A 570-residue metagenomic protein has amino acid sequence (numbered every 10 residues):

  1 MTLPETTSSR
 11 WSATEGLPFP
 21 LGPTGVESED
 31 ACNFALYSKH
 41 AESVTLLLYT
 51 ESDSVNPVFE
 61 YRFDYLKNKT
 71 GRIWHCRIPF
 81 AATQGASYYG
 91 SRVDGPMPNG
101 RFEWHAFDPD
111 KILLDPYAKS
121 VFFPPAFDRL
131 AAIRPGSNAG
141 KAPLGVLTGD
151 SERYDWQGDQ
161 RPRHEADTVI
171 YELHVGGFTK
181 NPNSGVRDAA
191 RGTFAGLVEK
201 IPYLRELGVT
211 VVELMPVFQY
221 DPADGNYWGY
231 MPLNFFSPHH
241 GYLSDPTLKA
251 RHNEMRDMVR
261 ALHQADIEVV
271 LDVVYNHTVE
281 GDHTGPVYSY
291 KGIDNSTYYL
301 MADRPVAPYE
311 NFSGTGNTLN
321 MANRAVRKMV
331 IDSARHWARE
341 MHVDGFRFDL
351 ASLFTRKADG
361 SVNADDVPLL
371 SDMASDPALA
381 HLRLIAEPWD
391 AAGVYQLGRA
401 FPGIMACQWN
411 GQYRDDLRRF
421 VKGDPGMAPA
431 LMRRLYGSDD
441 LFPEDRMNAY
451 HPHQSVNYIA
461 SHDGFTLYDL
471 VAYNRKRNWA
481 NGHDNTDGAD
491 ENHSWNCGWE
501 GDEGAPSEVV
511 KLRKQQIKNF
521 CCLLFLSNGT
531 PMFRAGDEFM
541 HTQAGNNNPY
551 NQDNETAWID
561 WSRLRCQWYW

Functional and structural regions predicted by a protein language model:
M1-S28, E60, K69-I170, N181-S184: The feature marks proteins involved in alpha-glucan
D30-F34: Structural beta-strand segments of beta-rich domains
S38-S43: Short proline/glycine-enriched turn/loop motifs at strand-loop junctions of beta-rich domains
T45-L47: Beta-strand signatures of extracellular beta-sandwich domains
R161-P162, H174-V343, R347-A378, V394 (+1 more regions): Substrate-binding/active-site clefts of carbohydrate-active enzymes
V169-Y171, V212-L214, V269-L271, F346 (+3 more regions): Hydrophobic faces of well-ordered beta-strands that scaffold small-molecule active sites in alpha/beta enzyme cores
A364-A535, Y550: Conserved alpha/beta catalytic core and glycan-binding cleft of carbohydrate-active enzymes
R534-F539, Q543: Short acidic/histidine-rich active-site segments
